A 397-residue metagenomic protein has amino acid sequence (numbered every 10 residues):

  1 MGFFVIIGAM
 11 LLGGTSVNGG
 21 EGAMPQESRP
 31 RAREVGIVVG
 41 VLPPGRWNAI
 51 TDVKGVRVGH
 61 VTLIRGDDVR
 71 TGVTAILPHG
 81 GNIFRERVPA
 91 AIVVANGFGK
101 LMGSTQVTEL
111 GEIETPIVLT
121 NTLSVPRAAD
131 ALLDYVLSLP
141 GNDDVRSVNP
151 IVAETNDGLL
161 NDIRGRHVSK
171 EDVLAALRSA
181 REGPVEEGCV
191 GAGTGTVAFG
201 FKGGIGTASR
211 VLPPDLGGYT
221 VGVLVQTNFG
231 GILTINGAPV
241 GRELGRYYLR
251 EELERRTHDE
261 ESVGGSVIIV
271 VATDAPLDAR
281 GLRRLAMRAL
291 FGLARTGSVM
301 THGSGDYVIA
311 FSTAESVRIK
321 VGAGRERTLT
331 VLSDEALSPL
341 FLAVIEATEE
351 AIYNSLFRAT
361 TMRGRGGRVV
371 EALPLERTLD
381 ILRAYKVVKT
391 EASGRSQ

Functional and structural regions predicted by a protein language model:
M1-G2, I309: Short non-domain terminal segments
G2-G14: Bacterial N-terminal signal peptides
G20-Q397: Alpha/propeptide regions of enzymes that mature by internal proteolysis
